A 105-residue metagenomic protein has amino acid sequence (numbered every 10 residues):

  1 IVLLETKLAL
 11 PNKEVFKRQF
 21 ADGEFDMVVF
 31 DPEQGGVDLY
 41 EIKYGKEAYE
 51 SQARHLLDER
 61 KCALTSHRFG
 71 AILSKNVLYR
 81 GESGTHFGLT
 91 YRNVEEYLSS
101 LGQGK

Functional and structural regions predicted by a protein language model:
I1-K105: A cross-kingdom feature that marks ATP-driven nucleic-acid transaction machinery
